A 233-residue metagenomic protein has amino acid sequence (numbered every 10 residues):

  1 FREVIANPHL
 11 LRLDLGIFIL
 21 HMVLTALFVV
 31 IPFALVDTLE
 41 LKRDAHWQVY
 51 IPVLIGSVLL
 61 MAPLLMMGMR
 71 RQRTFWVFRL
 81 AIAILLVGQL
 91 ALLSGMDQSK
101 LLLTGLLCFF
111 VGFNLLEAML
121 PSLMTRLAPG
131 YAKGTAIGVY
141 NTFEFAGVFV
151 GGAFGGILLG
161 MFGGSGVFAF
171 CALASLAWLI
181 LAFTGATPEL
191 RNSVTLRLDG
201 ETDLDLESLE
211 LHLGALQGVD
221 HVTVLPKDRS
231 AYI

Functional and structural regions predicted by a protein language model:
F1-G16: Juxtamembrane intracellular "pre-TM" segments in multi-pass secondary transporters
V29-A45: Short amphipathic helix-loop junctions that connect adjacent transmembrane helices in Major Facilitator Superfamily/SLC
L35-V36, G68-M69, I157-G163: Interfacial helix-cap and linker-helix signal at transmembrane-aqueous boundaries of multi-pass secondary transporters
L59-T74, L159: Helix-to-loop junctions at the C-terminal end of transmembrane segments in multipass secondary transporters
W76-A91: Structural signature of the two symmetry-related core transmembrane helices
L115-A128: Intracellular juxtamembrane helix-capping segments at the cytosolic ends of symmetry-related transmembrane helices
G130-Y140: Loop-to-transmembrane helix entry/capping segments in MFS-fold secondary transporters and related SLC/MFSD carriers
G166-T184: Symmetry-related core transmembrane helices of the 12-TM Major Facilitator Superfamily/SLC fold
